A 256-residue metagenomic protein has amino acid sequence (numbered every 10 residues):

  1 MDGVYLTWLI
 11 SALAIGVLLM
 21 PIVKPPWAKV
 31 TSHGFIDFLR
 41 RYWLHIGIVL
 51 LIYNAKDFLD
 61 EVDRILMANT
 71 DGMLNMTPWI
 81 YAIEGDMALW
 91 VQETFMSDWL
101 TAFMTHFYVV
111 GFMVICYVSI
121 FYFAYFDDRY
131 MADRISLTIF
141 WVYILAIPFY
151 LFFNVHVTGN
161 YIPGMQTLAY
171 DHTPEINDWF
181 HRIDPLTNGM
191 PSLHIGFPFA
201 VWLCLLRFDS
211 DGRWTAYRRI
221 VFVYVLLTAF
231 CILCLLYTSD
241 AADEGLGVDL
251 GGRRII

Functional and structural regions predicted by a protein language model:
M1-W8, T31-V114: N-terminal transmembrane-helix/juxtamembrane module of multi-pass inner/ER membrane proteins
W8-V23, N54: Hydrophobic core of alpha-helical transmembrane segments in multi-pass integral membrane proteins
N54, Y143-F149, V223-L233: Aromatic-anchored segments of alpha-helical transmembrane domains
D60-P78, Y125-R218: Membrane-interface loops
F107-I120, F197-A200: Hydrophobic alpha-helical transmembrane segments
I183-P185, L233-L236: Membrane-interface helix caps and helix-loop-helix hairpins in membrane proteins
Y237-A242: Conserved small/polar residues in nucleotide/adenosyl-binding loops
D249-I256: Hydrophobic alpha-helical segments, chiefly the membrane-spanning helices and signal/signal-anchor peptides
